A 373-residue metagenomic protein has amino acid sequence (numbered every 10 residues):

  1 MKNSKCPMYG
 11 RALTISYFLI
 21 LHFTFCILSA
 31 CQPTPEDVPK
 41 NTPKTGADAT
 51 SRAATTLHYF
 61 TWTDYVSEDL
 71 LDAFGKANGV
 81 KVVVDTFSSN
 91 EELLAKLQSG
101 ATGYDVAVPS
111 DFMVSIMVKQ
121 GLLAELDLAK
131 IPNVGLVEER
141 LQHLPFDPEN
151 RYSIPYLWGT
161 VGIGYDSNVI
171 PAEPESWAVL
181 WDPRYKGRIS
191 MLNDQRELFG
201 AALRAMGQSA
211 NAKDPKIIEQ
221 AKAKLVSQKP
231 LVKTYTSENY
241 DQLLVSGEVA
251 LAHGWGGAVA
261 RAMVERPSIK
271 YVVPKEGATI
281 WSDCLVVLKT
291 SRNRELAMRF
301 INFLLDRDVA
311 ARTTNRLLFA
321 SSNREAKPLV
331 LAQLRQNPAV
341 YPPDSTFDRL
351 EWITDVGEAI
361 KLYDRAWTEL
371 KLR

Functional and structural regions predicted by a protein language model:
C31-I116: Early extracytoplasmic/lumenal segment of secretory-pathway proteins
T61, E92, G103, V108-E248: Extracytoplasmic ligand-binding site segments that recognize negatively charged/polar headgroups
M113-I116, V245, L251-S268: A ligand-binding cleft/hinge motif common to bilobed small-molecule-binding domains
V118-L126, D147-R151, R261-V273, L334-P338: Ligand-binding "clamshell"
A124-G135, S153, A250, P267-T279 (+1 more regions): Short beta-strand->loop
G159, I218-S227, K233, M263-S291 (+1 more regions): Periplasmic-binding protein-like
L288-F347: Mature extracytoplasmic/periplasmic domains
D344-R373: Conserved C-terminal helix/tail region of periplasmic/extracytoplasmic solute-binding proteins
